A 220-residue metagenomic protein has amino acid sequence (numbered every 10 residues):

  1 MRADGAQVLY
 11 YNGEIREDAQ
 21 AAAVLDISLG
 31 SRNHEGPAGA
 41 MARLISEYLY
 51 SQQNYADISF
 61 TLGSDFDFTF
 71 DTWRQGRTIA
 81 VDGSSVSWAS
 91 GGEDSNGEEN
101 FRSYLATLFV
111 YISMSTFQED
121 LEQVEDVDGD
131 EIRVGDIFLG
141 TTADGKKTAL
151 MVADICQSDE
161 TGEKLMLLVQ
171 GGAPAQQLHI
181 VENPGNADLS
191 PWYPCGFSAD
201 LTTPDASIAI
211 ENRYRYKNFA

Functional and structural regions predicted by a protein language model:
M1-R2, L9-Y10, S46-L49: Fe(II)/2-oxoglutarate oxygenase catalytic core
Y10-L29: Acidic/histidine-rich, surface-exposed loop or edge segments in extracytoplasmic proteins
S31-V127: Extracellular-facing segments of soluble proteins and assemblies that are Gly/Ser/Thr-biased and enriched in aromatics
D130-T141: Structural motif
G140-A143, G171: Short, surface-exposed secondary-structure boundary micro-motifs
K147-S158: Short beta-strand-centered aromatic/proline hotspots
S158-K164: Short, solvent-exposed loop/turn segments that connect beta-strands within catalytic domains and beta-strand-rich
K164-A220: Low-complexity, Gly/Ser/Thr/Pro-rich intrinsically disordered linker/tail segments
